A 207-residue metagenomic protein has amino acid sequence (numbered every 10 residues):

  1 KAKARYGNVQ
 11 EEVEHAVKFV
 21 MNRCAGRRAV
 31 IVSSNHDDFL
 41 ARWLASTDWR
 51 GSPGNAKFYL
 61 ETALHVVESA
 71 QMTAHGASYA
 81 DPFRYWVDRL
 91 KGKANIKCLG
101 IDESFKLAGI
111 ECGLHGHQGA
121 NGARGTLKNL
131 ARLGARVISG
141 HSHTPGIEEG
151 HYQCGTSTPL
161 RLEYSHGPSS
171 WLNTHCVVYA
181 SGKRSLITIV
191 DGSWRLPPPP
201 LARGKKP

Functional and structural regions predicted by a protein language model:
K1-S78: Core catalytic region of metal-dependent phosphoesterases/phosphodiesterases, especially metallo-beta-lactamase-like
V30-H36, L99-I101, L186-G192: Acidic carboxylate-rich catalytic motifs and surrounding loops in phosphoryl-/glycosyl-chemistry enzymes
S34-A41, P199-P207: A short, hydrophobic/aromatic-rich structural module that often spans a beta strand with its adjoining loop
W43, T47-E148: Charged, low-complexity C-terminal accessory regions
I110-G192, L201-G204: Conserved beta-sheet core of the metallophosphoesterase superfamily
